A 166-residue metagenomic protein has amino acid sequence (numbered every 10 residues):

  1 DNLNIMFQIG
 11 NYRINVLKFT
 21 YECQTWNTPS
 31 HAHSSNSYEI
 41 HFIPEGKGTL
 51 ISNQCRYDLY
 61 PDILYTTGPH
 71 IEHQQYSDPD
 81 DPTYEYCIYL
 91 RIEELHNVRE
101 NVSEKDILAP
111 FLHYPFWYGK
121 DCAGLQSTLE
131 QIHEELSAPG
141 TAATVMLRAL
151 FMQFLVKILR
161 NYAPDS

Functional and structural regions predicted by a protein language model:
D1-C23, E72-S137, L155-P164: A hydrophobic/aromatic-rich effector-binding and dimerization subdomain of bacterial HTH-type transcriptional regulators
N27-S35, S52, Y76-D78, V98: Short histidine-centered beta-strand/loop micro-motifs that create catalytic or ligand/metal-coordination sites
H33-L50: Short, conserved beta-strand element in jelly-roll/cupin
G48, P69-E72, P139: Short beta->alpha connector loops
Q54-G68: Short acidic-glycine-tyrosine-enriched beta hairpin
T141-A149: Short, solvent-exposed positions on alpha-helices
M146, A163-S166: Short, intrinsically disordered, charge-balanced linker/junction segments flanking boundaries in proteins
R148-V156: Hydrophobic alpha-helical segments that form the core of small-molecule binding pockets and/or dimer interfaces
